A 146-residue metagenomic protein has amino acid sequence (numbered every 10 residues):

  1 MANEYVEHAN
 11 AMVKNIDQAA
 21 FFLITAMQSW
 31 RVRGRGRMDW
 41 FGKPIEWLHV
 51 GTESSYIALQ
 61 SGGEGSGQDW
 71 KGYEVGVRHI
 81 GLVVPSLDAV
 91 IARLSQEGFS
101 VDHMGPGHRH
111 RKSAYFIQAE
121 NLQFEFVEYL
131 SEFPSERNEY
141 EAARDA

Functional and structural regions predicted by a protein language model:
M1-E4, R33-G36, I91-A146: Vicinal oxygen chelate
N3, N10-S55, Q96, M104: Core segments of cupin and vicinal oxygen chelate
V6-K14, I45-G51, Q68-R93, K112-I117 (+1 more regions): Vicinal oxygen chelate
A19-A20, Y56, I91, Q123: Internal amphipathic alpha-helical segments of the cytochrome P450 catalytic fold
F21-A26, E46-W47, G62-G63, K71-V75 (+3 more regions): Surface-exposed beta-strand edges and their flanking turn/coil or helix-capping segments
W30-K71, F116-Q118, L122-S131: Conserved short beta-strand elements that form part of the metal-binding/catalytic scaffold of enzyme active sites
G62-E64, S86, P106-R109: Short beta->alpha connector loops
